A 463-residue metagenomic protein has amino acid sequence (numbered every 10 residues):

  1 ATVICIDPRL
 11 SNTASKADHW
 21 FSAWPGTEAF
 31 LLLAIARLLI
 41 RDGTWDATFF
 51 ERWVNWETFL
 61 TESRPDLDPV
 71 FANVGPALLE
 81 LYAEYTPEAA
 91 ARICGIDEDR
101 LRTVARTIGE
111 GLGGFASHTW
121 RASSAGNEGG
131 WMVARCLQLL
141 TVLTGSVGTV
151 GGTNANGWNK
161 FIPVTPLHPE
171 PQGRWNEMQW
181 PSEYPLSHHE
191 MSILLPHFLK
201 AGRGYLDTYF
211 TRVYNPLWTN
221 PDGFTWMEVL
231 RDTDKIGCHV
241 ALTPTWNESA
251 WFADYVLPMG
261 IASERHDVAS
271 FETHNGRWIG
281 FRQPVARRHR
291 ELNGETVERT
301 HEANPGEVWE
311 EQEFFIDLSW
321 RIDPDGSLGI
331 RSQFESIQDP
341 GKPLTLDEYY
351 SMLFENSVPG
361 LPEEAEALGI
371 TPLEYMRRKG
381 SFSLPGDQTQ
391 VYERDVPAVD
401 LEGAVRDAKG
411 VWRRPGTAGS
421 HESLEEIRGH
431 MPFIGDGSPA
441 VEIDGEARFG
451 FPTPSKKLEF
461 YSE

Functional and structural regions predicted by a protein language model:
A1, W20-T27, P65-P69, N73 (+8 more regions): Alpha-helix capping and helix-loop boundary segments enriched in small/acidic/polar residues
A1-I4, F30-L33, Q138-Y255, G260-V268 (+2 more regions): Extended redox/cofactor-interaction regions of prokaryotic respiratory oxidoreductases
T2, R9-L112: Long, well-ordered, tryptophan-enriched scaffold segments
K16-A17, F71-V74, Y85-A89, H118-S124 (+1 more regions): Flexible glycine/proline-enriched surface loops and loop-helix/loop-strand junctions
W45-F49, L101-R102, F115-S117, G145-N156 (+7 more regions): Acidic/polar loop patches that form or flank catalytic/metal-binding clefts of enzymes that bind anionic ligands
L81, R102-S117, L195-D207: Glycine-rich phosphate/diphosphate-binding loops that line cofactor/substrate pockets in enzymes
R92-I96, W120-E128, K160-I162, Y214-L217: Conserved short loop/turn motifs at secondary-structure junctions
P284-Q390, A398, A404, G410: Long, C-terminal catalytic modules of enzymes
